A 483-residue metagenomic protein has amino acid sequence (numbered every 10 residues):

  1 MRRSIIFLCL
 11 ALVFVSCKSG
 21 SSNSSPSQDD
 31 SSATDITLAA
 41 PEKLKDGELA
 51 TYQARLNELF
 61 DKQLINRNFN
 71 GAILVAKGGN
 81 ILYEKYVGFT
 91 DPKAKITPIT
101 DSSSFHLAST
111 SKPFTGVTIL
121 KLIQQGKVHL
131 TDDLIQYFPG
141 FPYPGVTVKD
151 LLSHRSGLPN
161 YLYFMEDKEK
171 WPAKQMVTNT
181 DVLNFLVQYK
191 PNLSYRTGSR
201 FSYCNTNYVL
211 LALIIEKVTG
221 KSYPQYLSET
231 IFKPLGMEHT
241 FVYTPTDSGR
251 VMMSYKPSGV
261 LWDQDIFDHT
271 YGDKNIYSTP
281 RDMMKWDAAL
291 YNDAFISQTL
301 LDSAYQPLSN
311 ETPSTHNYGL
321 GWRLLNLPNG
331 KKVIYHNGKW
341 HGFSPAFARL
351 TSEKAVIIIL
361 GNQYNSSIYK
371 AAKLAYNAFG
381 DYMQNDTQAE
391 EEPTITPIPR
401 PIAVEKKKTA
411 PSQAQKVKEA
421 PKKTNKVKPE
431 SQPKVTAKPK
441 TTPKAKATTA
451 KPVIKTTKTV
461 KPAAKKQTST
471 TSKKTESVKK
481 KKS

Functional and structural regions predicted by a protein language model:
M1-S4: Positively charged n-region of N-terminal signal peptides that target proteins for export
F7-V15: Bacterial N-terminal signal peptides
C17-K85, E216, Q264-S483: Catalytic loop of the DD-peptidase/beta-lactamase superfamily, centered on the K-T-G motif and neighboring
I36, V87-Y203: Active-site-proximal loop and beta-strand segments within enzyme catalytic domains
D46, A50-A54, S104-S109, G145 (+2 more regions): Short, solvent-exposed loop/helix junctions and linker helices that flank or host conserved functional motifs
I73, G78-N80, H106-H129, D133 (+4 more regions): Alpha-helical scaffold elements that line and support the substrate/ligand-binding pocket of soluble hydrolases
V146-H341: Short, surface-exposed loop or secondary-structure junction motifs that flank catalytic or metal-binding residues
